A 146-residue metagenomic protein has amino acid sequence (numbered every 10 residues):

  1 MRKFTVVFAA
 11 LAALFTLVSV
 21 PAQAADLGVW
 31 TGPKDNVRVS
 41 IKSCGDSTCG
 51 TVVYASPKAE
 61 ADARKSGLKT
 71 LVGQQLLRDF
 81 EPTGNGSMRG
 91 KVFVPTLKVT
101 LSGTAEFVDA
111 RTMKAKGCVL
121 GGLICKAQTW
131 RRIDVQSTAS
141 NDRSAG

Functional and structural regions predicted by a protein language model:
M1, A22-D26: Absolute protein N-terminus
M1-A10: Bacterial N-terminal signal peptides that target proteins for export
L14-A22: C-terminal segment of classical bacterial N-terminal signal peptides
D26-L27, P33-S102, V135: Central antiparallel beta-sheet cores of small beta-barrel/beta-sandwich binding domains
T31-G32, V119: Non-cytosolic beta-sheet module surface loops
R89, K98-A105, A110-T129: Surface-exposed interaction patches
V119-G146: Edge beta-strand at a domain terminus
